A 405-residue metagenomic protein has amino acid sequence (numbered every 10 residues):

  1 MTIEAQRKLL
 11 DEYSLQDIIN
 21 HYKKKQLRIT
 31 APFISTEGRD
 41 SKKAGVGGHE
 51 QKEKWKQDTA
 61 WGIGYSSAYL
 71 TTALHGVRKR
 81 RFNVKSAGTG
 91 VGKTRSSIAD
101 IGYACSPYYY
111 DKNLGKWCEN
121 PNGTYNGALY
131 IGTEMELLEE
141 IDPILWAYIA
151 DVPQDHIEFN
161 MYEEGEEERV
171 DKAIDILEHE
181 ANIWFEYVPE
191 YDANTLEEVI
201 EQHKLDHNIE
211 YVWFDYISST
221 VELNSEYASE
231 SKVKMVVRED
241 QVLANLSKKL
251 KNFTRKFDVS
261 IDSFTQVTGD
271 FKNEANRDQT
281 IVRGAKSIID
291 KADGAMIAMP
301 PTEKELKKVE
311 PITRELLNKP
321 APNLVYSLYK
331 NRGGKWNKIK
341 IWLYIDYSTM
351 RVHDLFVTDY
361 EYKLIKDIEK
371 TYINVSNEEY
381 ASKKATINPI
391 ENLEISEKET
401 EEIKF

Functional and structural regions predicted by a protein language model:
M1-G45: Short, small/acidic-rich helices and loops at N termini and domain boundaries of DNA replication/processing enzymes
H21, G38-S41, D151-I157, E167 (+4 more regions): C-terminal regions of RecA-like/P-loop NTPase motor modules
I29-D151, I403-F405: The Walker A/P-loop phosphate-binding site
T72, P107-N208, W336: Cytosolic-facing regulatory segments adjacent to core modules
Y130, W213-F214, V259-Q266: Structural recognition of the conserved hydrophobic beta-strand(s) that form the central parallel beta-sheet of P-loop
E139-I141, T220-E226, D270-N273: Short acidic/His/Gly/Ser-rich catalytic and metal-binding motifs that mark active-site loops of diverse hydrolases
I176-W184, K249-I261, K291-D293: A structural motif corresponding to the C-terminal end of an alpha-helix and its immediate exit/capping segment
I183-F253: Phosphate-binding/switch loop-helix module in NTP-utilizing enzymes
